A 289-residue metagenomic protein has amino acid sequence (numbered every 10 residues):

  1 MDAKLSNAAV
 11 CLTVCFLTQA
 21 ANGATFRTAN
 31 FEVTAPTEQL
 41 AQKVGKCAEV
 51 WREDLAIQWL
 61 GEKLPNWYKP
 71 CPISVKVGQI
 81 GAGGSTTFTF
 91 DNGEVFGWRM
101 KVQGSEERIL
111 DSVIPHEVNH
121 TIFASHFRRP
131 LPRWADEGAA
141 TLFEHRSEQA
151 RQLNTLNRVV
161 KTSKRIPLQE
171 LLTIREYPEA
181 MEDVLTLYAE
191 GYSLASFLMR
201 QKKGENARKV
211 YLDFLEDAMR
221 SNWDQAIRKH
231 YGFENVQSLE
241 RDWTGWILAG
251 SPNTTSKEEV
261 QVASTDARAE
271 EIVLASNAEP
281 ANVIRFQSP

Functional and structural regions predicted by a protein language model:
M1-N7: Positively charged n-region of N-terminal signal peptides that target proteins for export
A8-Q19: Bacterial N-terminal signal peptides
T13, P280-N282: Intrinsically disordered, low-complexity serine/threonine-rich regulatory regions of eukaryotic proteins
A20-G23, A275: Boundary at the C-terminal end of the N-terminal hydrophobic targeting segment
G23-P132, L185, R220-W223: Juxtacatalytic substrate-recognition/specificity segment
T87-G97, K101, S105, I109 (+1 more regions): Acidic/His/Gly-enriched intrinsically disordered linker/tail segments that often contain short helix/coil "MoRF-like"
F286-P289: Short, solvent-exposed mixed-charge patches
